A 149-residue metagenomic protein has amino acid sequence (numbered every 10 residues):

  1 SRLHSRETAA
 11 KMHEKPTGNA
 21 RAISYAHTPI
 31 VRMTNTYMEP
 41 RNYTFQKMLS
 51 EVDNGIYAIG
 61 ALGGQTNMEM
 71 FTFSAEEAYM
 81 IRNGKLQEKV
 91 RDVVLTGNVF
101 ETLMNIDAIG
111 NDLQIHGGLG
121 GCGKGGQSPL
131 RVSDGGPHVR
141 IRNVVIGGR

Functional and structural regions predicted by a protein language model:
S1-R149: N-terminal small-residue-enriched
